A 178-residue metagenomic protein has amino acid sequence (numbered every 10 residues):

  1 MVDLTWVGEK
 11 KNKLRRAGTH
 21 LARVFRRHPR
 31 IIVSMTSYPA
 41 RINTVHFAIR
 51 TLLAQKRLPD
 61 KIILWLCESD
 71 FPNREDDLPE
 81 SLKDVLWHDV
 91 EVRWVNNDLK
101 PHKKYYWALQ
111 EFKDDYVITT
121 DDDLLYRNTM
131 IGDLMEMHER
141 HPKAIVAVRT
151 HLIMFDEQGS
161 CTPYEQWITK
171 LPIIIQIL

Functional and structural regions predicted by a protein language model:
M1-A54, I63: N-proximal low-complexity "stem/linker" segments adjacent to membrane-targeting elements
N43, N96-K103: A short, glycine-/small-residue-rich helix N-cap motif at loop->alpha-helix starts within glycosyltransferase
A48-K61, E68-S69, D84: Short, acidic, metal-binding catalytic loop of nucleotide-sugar glycosyltransferases
I63, E91-V95: General small-molecule cofactor/ligand-binding pocket signal
R74-W87: Short, aromatic/basic amphipathic alpha-helical patches
Y105-Y116: Active-site nucleotide-sugar/metal-binding loop of Leloir-type enzymes
A108, L125-L178: Conserved catalytic core of nucleotide-sugar-dependent glycosyltransferases
D114-L125: Short beta-strand-to-loop acidic/aromatic patch adjacent to the donor-nucleotide binding site
